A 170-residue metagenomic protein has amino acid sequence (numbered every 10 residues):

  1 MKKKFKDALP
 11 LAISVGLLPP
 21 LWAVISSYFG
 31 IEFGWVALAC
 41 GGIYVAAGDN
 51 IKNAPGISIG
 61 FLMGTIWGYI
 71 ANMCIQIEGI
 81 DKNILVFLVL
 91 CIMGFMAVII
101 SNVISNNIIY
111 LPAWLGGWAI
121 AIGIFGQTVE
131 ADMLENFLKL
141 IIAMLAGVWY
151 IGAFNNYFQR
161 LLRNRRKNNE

Functional and structural regions predicted by a protein language model:
M1-D49, M133-I141, V148-E170: Alpha-helical transmembrane segments and their membrane-interface boundaries that form or gate the permeation pathway
K4-L11, G30-A37, L62, K82-A97: Hydrophobic alpha-helical transmembrane segments
V15-S27, F61, T65-M73, L90-N102 (+2 more regions): Transmembrane alpha-helical segments of multi-pass membrane transport proteins and ion-pumping complexes
G16, I31-G48, G94-A97, I104-E130: Pore- and pathway-forming membrane helices of multi-pass small-molecule/ion transporters and channels
F29-G30, I75-G79, N83, I104-I109 (+2 more regions): Membrane-interfacial segments
W35-M73: Alpha-helical membrane segments and adjacent membrane-interface helices in multi-pass membrane proteins
P55-M63, I84-L88, N107-G116: Cytoplasmic-side transmembrane-helix entry/capping segments in multi-pass membrane proteins
Y69-G79, I122-F137: Hydrophobic alpha-helical transmembrane segments in multi-pass integral membrane proteins
